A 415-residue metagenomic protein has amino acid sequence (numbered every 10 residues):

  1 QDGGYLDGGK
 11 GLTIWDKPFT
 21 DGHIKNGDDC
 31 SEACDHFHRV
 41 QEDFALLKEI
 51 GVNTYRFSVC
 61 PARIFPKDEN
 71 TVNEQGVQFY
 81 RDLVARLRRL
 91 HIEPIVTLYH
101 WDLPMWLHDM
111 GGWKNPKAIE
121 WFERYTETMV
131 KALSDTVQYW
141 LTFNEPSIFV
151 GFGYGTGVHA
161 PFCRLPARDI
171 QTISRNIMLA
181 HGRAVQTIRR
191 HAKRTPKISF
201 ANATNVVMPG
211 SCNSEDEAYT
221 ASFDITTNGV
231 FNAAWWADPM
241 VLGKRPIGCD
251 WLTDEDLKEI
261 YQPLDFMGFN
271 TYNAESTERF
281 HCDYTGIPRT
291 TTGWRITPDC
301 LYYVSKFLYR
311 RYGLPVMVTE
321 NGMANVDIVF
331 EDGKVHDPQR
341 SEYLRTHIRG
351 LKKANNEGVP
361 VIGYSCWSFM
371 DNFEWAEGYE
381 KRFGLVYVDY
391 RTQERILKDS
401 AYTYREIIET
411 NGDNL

Functional and structural regions predicted by a protein language model:
Q1-H23, K67-D68, V77-L415: Active-site region of glycoside hydrolase catalytic domains
G11-A45: Aromatic- and Gly/Pro-rich amphipathic surface segment
C30-A33, F57, A354: Preference for short coil/turn "hinge" residues that link or interrupt alpha-helices
A33-F37, Q41, K48, T54 (+1 more regions): Glycan-recognition patch characteristic of GH18 chitinases/ENGases and related GlcNAc/peptidoglycan-binding proteins
R39-C60, Q262, F266-M267: Catalytic domains of carbohydrate-active enzymes, especially glycoside hydrolases
V59-V72: Glycine-rich, proline-tolerant flexible connector loops at the mouths of alpha/beta enzymes
